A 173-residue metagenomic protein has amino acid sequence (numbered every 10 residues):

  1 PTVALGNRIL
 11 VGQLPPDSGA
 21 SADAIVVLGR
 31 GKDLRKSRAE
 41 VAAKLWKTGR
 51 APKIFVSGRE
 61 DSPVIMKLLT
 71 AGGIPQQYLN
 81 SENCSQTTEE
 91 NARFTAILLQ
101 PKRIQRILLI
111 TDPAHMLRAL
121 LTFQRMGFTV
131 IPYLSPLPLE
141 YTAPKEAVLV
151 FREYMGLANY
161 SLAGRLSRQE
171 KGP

Functional and structural regions predicted by a protein language model:
P1-R152, S161: A structural signal for short, hydrophobic/glycine-enriched beta-strand patches
A158: Acidic, metal-coordinating catalytic segment for phosphate/diphosphate chemistry, firing primarily on the Nudix
L166-P173: The feature marks non-catalytic terminal segments
